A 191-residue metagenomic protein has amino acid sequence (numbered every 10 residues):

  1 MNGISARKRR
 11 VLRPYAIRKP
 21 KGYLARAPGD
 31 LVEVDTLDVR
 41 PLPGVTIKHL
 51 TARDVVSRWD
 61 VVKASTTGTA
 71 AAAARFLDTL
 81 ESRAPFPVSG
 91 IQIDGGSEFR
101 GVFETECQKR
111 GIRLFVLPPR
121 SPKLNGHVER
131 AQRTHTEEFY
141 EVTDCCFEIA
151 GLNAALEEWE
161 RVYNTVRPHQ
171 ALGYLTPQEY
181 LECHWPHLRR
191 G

Functional and structural regions predicted by a protein language model:
M1-R53, A71-R75, F86, G191: Mobile-element integrase/transposase regions, centering on the N-terminal DNA-binding/Zn-coordinating module
R7-L24, G101, R110, S121 (+1 more regions): C-terminal domain-tail junction helix/linker
T36, V55, T67, G95: Residues immediately flanking
A52, H127-T136: A structural motif
V62-F86, G90: Active-site beta-loop-alpha junctions of metal-dependent nucleic acid enzymes, especially the RNase H-like/DDE
T67, R113-L117, E137: Basic nucleic-acid-binding interfaces
G90-G95, K109-H127, T143-F147: RNase H-like polynucleotidyl transferase catalytic core
